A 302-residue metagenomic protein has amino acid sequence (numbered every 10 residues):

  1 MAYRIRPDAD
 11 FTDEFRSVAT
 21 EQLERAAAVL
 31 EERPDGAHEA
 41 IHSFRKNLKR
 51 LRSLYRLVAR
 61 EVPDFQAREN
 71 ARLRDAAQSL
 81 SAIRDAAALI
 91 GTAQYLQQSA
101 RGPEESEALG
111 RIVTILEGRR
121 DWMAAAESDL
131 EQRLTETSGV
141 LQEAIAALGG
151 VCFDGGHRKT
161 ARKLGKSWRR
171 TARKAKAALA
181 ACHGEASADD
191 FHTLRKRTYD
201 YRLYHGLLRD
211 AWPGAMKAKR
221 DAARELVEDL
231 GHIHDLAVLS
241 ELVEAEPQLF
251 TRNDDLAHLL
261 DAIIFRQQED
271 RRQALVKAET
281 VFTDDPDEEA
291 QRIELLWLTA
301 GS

Functional and structural regions predicted by a protein language model:
M1-S302: Function-determining surface determinants
